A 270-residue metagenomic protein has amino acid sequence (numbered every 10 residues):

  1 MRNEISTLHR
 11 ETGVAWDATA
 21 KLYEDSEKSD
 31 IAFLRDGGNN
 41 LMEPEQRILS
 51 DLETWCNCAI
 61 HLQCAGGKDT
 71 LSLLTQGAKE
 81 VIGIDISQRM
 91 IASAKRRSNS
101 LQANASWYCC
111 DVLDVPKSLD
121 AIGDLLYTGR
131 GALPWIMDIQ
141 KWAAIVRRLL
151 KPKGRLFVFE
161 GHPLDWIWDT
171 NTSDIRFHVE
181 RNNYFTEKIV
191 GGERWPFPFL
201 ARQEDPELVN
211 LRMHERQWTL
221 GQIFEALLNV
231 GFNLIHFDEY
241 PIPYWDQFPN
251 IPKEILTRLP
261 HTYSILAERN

Functional and structural regions predicted by a protein language model:
M1-D30: N-terminal, positively charged/glycine-rich alpha-helical extensions of SAM-dependent methyltransferases
S29-N57: Conserved alpha-helix/loop element of class I SAM-dependent methyltransferases that forms part of the SAM/SAH-binding
C58-V115: Class I SAM-dependent methyltransferase SAM/SAH-binding core
K117-L126: A short acidic, Gly/Pro-enriched loop at the edge of an enzyme's catalytic core that lines a small-molecule cofactor
Q140-R155: A short glycine-rich, Lys/Arg-flanked "PGG" loop and its adjoining helix->strand segment in the class I
R155-L200: Conserved class I S-adenosyl-L-methionine
H214-D238: Short alpha-helix
V230-F232, N250-N270: Core SAM-dependent methyltransferase catalytic element
